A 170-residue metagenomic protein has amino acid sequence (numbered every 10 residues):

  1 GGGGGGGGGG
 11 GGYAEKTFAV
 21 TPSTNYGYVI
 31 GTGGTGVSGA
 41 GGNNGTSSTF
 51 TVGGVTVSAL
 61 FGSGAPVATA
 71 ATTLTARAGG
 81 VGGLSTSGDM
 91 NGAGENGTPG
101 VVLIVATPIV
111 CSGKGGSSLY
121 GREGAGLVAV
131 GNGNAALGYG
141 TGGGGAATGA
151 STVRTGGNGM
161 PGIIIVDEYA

Functional and structural regions predicted by a protein language model:
G1-V52, G143-V166: Glycine-rich strand-loop-strand elements at beta-sheet edges
F18, Y28, V128-A136: A generic short-segment signal for beta-strand/edge and adjacent turn/coil regions
G53-N134: Acidic, glycine-rich loop-and-strand cores that form catalytic or ligand-binding grooves in diverse globular domains
G138-G142: Short FAD-binding loop at a beta-strand-to-alpha-helix junction that anchors the flavin cofactor in diverse
